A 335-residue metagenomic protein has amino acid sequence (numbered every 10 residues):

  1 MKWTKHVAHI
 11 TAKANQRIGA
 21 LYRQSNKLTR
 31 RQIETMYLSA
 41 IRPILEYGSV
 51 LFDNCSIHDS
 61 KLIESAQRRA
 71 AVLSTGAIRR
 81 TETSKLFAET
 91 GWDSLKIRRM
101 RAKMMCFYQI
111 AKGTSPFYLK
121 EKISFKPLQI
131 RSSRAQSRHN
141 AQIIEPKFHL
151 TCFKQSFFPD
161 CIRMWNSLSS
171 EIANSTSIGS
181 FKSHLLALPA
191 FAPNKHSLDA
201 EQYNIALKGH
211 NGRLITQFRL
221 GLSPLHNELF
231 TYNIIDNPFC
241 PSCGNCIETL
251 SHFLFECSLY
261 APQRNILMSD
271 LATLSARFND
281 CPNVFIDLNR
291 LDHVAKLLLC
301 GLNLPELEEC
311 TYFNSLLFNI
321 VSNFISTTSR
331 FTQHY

Functional and structural regions predicted by a protein language model:
M1-K122: Non-catalytic, peripheral interaction segments enriched in hydrophobic/basic residues
M1-K2, A14, I41, L45-F52 (+6 more regions): Short, conserved catalytic/metal-binding micro-motifs enriched in Asp/Glu and His
A12, Q16-G19, S39, K61-E64 (+14 more regions): Amphipathic alpha-helical interface elements that mediate macromolecular binding in regulatory proteins
G19, E46, R68, T75 (+8 more regions): Short amphipathic alpha-helices and their capping/turn residues within compact interaction modules
Y22, T29, K85, S137-P146 (+1 more regions): Short, conserved non-catalytic motifs in the polymerase core
S94-S115, R134, L150-K154, C161 (+1 more regions): Extended C-terminal regions of large enzymes
P127-W165: Low-complexity, glycine/alanine/valine/leucine- and proline-rich hydrophobic stretches
A190-Y335: Family-specific functional microsites
